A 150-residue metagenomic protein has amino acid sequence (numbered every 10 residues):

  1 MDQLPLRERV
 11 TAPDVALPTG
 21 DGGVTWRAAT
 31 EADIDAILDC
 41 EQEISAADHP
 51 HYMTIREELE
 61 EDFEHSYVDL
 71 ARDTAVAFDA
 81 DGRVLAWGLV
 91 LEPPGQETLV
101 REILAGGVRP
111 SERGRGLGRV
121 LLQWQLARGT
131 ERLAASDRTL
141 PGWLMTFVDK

Functional and structural regions predicted by a protein language model:
D2-F63, V76-F78, R83: Short amphipathic alpha-helix that is part of the acyltransferase structural core
V24, D73, L140-L144: Residue-level recognition of the N-termini of beta-strands and the immediately preceding loop/turn
H65-D69: Short loop/turn motifs at secondary-structure junctions and domain boundaries
T74-V76, G82-E92, I103: Conserved beta-strand in the GNAT
P93-L104, R113, R132, S136-P141: A conserved beta-turn-beta hairpin within the catalytic core of GNAT-like acetyltransferases that forms part
R109-S111: Active-site acidic-Proline motif in GNAT/NAT acetyltransferases
G114-E131: Conserved acetyl-CoA-binding loop-helix of GNAT-fold acetyltransferases
T146-K150: Short, intrinsically disordered, charge-balanced linker/junction segments flanking boundaries in proteins
